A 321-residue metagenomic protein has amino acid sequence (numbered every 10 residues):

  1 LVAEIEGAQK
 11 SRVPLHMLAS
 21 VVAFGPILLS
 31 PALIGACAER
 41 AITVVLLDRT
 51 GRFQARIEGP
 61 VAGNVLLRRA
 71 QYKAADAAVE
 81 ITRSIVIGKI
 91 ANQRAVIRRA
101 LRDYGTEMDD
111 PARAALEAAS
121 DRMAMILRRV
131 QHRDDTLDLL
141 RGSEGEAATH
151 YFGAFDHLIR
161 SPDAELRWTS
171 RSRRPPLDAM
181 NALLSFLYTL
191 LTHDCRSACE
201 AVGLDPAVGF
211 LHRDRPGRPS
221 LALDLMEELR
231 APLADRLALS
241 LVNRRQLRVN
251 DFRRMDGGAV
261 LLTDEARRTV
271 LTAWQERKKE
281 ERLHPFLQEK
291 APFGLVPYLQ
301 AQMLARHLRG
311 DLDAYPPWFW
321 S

Functional and structural regions predicted by a protein language model:
L1-P14: N- or domain-start disorder-to-order transition segments that initiate the globular core
L1-V2, A23-F24, A36, D163-A164 (+1 more regions): A short linear-motif detector with a strong N-terminal bias
V2-E4, P31-A32, A55-R56, D194 (+2 more regions): Short helix/loop capping segments that flank catalytic or ligand/cofactor-binding pockets
M17-A95: A surface-exposed, charged beta-strand/loop segment in the N-terminal or early-internal portion of soluble proteins
G63-S321: Active-site helix-to-loop segments that bind/position phosphate- or nucleotide-bearing substrates and donors across
